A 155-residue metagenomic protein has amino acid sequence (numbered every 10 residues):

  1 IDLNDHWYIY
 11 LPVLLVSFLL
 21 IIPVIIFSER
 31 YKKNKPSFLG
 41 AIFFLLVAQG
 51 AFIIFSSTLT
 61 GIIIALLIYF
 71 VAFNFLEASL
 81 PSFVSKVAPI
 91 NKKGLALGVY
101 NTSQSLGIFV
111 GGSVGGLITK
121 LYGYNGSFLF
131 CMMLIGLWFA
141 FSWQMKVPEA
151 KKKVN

Functional and structural regions predicted by a protein language model:
I1-V16: Loop-to-transmembrane helix entry
L3, I90-V99: Loop-to-transmembrane helix entry/capping segments in MFS-fold secondary transporters and related SLC/MFSD carriers
L11-L15, L67, G98-L106: Transmembrane alpha-helical cores of Major Facilitator Superfamily
L19-K33, T119: Helix-to-loop junctions at the C-terminal end of transmembrane segments in multipass secondary transporters
K35-L80: C-terminal transmembrane helical hairpin of 12-TM major facilitator-type secondary transporters
I108-G116: Glycine/proline-centered helix-kink
L117-I135: A membrane-interface helix-boundary motif in multi-pass transporters
F130-N155: Multi-pass alpha-helical transporter architecture, strongest for 12-TM Major Facilitator/SLC carriers used
